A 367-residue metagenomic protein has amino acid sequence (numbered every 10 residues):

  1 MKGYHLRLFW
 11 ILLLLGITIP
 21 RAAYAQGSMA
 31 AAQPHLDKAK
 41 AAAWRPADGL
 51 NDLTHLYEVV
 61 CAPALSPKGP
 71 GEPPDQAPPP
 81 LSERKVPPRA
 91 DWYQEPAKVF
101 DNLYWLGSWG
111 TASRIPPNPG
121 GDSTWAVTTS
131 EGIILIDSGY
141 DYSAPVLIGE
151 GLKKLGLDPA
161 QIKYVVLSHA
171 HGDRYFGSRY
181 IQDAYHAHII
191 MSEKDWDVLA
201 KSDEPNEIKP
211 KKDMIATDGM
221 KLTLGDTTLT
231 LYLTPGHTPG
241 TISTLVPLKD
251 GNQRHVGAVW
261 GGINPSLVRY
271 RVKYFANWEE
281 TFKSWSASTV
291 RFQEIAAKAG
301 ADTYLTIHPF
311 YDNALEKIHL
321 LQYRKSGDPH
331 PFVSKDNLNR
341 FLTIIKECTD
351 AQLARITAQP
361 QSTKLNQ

Functional and structural regions predicted by a protein language model:
M1-L6: N-terminal secretory signal peptides that target proteins for export/translocation
F9-R21: Bacterial N-terminal signal peptides
Q26-V86, A90, G251-R254, P265-Q367: Accessory terminal helices/loops
D37-A41, Y142-V146, E150-K221, H319-D328 (+1 more regions): Active-site HxH/HxHxD metal-binding segment of metal-dependent hydrolases
E83, W92-Y93, K98-D101, V146 (+8 more regions): Metallo-beta-lactamase
R89-L155, S243-S266, Y270: Conserved beta-strand hairpin/beta-sheet module of binuclear metal-dependent hydrolase folds, prominently
N102, V127, D137, H169 (+5 more regions): Divalent metal-coordination and catalytic microenvironments
S143, A170-F176, W196-L199, P239-I242 (+3 more regions): Active-site environment of divalent metal-dependent phosphoester hydrolases
